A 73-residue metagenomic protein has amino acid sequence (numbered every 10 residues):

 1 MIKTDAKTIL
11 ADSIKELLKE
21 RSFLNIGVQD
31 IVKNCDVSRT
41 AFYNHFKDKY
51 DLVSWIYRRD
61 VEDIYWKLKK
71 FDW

Functional and structural regions predicted by a protein language model:
M1-T4, D51, W55, W73: Charge-dense, low-complexity intrinsically disordered segments
K3-I14, I31, I56-D60, I64: Generic hydrophobic, amphipathic alpha-helix propensity
E16, I26, R58-W73: Amphipathic alpha-helical linker/stalk segments
L17, F23-D51, W55: Helix-turn-helix
